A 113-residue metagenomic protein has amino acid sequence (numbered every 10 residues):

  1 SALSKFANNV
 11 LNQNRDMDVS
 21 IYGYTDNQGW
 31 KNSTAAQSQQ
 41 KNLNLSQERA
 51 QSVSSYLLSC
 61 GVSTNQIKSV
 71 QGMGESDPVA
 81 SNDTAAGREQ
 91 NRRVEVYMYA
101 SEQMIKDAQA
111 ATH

Functional and structural regions predicted by a protein language model:
A7-V10, S54: Hydrophobic core positions within the conserved protein kinase catalytic domain
N9-N12, T84: Polar helix-capping/helix-linker motif
N12-Q13, C60: Alpha-helix C-cap/termination motif
Q13-Y24: Short coil-to-beta-strand
T25-H113: Periplasmic OmpA-like peptidoglycan-binding domain that tethers envelope proteins to the cell wall
